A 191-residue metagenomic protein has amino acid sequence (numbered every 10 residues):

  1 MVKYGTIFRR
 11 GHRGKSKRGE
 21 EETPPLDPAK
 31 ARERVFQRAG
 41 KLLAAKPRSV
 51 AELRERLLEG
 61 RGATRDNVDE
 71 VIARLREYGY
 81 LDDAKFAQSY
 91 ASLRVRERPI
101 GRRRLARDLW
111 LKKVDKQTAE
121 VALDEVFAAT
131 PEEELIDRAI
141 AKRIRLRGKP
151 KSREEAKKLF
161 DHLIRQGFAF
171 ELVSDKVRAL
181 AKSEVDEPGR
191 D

Functional and structural regions predicted by a protein language model:
M1-D191: An alpha-helical, amphipathic repeat domain used for nucleic-acid recognition, typified by the mTERF helical solenoid
